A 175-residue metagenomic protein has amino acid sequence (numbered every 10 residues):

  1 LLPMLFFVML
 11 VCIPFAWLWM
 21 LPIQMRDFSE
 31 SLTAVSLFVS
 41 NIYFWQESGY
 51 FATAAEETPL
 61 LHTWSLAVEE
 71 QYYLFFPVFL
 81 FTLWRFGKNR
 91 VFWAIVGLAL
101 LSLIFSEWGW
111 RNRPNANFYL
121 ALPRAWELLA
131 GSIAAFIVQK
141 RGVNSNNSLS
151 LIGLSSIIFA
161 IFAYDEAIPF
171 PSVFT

Functional and structural regions predicted by a protein language model:
L1-T175: Membrane-interface helix/loop caps of multi-pass membrane proteins
